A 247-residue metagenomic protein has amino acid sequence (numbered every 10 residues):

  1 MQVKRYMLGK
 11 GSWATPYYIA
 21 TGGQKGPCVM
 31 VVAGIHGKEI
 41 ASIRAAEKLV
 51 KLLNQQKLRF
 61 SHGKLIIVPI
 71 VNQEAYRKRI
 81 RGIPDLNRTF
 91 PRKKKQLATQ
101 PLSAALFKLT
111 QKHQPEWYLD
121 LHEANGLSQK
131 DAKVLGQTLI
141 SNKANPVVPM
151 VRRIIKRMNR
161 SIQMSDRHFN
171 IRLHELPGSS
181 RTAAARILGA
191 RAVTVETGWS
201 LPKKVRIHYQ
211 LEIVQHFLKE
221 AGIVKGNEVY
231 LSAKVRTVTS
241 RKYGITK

Functional and structural regions predicted by a protein language model:
M1-K247: Structured catalytic-domain cores with a bias toward divalent-metal coordination
